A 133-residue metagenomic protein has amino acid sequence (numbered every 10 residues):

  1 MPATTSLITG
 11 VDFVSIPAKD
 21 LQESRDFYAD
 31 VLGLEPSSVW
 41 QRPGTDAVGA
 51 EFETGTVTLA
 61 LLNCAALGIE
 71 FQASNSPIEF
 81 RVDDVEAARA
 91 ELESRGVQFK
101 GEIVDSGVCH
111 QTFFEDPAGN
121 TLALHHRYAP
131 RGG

Functional and structural regions predicted by a protein language model:
M1-L7, R89-G133: Vicinal oxygen chelate
M1-R25, S76-I78, Y128-G133: N-terminal beta-strand motif that seeds the catalytic metal site of vicinal oxygen chelate
T9, S15-L59: Core segments of cupin and vicinal oxygen chelate
G10-K19, G49-E53, L67-E93, H110-E115 (+1 more regions): Vicinal oxygen chelate
R42-G44, I69, V104-S106: A short beta-turn/loop motif at secondary-structure boundaries
T56-A60, G119-L122: Short, charged/polar, Gly/Pro-enriched secondary-structure boundary elements
T58-L59, A65-G68, P130: Active-site/binding-pocket entry motifs
